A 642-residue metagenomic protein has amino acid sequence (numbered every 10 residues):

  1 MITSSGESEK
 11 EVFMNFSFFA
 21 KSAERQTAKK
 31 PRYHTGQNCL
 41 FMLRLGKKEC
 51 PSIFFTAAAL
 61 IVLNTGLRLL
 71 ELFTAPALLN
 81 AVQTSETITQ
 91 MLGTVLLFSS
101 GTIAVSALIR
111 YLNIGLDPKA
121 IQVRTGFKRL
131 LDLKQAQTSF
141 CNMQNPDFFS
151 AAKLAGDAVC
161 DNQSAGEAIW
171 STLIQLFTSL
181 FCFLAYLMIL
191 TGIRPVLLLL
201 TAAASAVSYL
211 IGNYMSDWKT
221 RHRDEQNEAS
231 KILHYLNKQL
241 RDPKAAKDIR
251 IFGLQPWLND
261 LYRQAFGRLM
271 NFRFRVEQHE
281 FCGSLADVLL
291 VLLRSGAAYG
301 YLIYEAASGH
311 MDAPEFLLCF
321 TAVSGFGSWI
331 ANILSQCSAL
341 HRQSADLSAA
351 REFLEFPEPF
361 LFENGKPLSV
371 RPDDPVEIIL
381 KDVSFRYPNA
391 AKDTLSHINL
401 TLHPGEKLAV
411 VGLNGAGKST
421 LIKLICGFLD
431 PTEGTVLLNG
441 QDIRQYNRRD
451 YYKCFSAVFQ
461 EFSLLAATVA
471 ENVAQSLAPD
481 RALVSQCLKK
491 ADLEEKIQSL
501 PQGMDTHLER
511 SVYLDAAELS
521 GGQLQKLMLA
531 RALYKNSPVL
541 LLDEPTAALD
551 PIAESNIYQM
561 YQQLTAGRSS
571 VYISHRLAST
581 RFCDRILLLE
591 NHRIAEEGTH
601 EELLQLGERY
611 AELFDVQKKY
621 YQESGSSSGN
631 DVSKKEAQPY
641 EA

Functional and structural regions predicted by a protein language model:
I2-G66, I88-G93, L112, L116 (+6 more regions): Membrane-integrated ABC transporters
K48, G156-I169, R221-E228, K238-R241 (+6 more regions): An intracellular "coupling" helix at the cytosolic face of ABC transporter transmembrane type-1 domains
F54-L108, M188-K219, L293, A297-G300 (+2 more regions): Transmembrane helix-loop-helix hairpins at lipid-water interfaces of multipass membrane proteins, especially the type-1
A152, L437, E494-L527, N536 (+2 more regions): ABC-fold ATPase nucleotide-binding domain signature/coupling loops
L254, A298, L317-E355: Cytosolic ends of transmembrane helices, especially the final helix of ABC transmembrane type-1 domains
C426: Helix-to-loop junction immediately C-terminal to a conserved catalytic motif
T435-L437, Y452, A470-L514, Y558-Q559 (+1 more regions): ABC ATPase nucleotide-binding domain helical subdomain, centered on the C-loop/LSGGQ "ABC signature"
G503, Q559, G567, R576 (+1 more regions): C-terminal portion of ABC ATPase nucleotide-binding domains
